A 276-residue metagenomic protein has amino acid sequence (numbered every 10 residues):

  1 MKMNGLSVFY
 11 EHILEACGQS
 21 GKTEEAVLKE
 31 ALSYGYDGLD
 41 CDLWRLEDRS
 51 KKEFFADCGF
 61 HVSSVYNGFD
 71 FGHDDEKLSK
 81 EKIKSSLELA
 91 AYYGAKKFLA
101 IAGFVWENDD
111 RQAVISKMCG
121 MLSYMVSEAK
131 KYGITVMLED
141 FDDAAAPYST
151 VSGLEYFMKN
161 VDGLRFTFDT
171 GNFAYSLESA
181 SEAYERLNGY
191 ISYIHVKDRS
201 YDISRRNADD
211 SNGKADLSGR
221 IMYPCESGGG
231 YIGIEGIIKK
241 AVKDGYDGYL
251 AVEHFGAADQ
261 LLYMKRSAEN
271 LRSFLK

Functional and structural regions predicted by a protein language model:
M1-K96, G163-R165, Y201, A268-K276: N-terminal pre-domain/capping segments
V8-H12, C41-R45, S64-F69, A100-A102 (+4 more regions): A cross-domain feature marking catalytic cores of carbohydrate-active enzymes and several ubiquitous metabolic/repair
E15-S20, G38-K51, D70-S79, W106-D109 (+5 more regions): Acidic-and-aromatic substrate-binding clefts and catalytic sites of carbohydrate-active enzymes
E24-L28, D48-K52, I83-L87, C119-V126 (+4 more regions): Generic structural signal for well-ordered alpha-helices, preferentially at hydrophobic/aromatic core positions
G38, K97, Y193, G248-Y249: Residues at the N-termini of beta-strands
D57, V65, S127-Y231: Acidic/histidine-rich catalytic cores of soluble enzymes
N67-I83, A102-I115, L217-I221: Surface-exposed, active-site-proximal loop segments in enzymatic domains
A90-R111, T135-D142, A251-V252: Active-site groove signature of glycoside hydrolases
